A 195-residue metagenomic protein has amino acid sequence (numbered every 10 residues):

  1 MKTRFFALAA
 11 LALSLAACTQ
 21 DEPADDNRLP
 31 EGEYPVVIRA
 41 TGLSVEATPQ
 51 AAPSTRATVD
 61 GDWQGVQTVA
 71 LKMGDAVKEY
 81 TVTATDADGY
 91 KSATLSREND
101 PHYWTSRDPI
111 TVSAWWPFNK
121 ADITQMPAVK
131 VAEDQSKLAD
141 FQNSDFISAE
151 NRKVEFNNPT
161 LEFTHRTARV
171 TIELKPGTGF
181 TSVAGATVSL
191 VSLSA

Functional and structural regions predicted by a protein language model:
K2-L11, L15-A195: Sec-type signal peptide cleavage vicinity
